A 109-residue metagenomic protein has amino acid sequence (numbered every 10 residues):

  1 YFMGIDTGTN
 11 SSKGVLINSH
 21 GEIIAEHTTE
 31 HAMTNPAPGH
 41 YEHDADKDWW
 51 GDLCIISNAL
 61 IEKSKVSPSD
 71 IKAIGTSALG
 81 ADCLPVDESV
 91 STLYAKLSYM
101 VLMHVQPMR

Functional and structural regions predicted by a protein language model:
Y1-Y94: N-terminal glycine/serine-rich phosphate-binding loop of ATP-dependent small-molecule kinases, especially carbohydrate
E30, Y99-M100: A generic structural motif
M100-R109: Glycine-rich phosphate-binding loop plus the immediately following alpha-helix
